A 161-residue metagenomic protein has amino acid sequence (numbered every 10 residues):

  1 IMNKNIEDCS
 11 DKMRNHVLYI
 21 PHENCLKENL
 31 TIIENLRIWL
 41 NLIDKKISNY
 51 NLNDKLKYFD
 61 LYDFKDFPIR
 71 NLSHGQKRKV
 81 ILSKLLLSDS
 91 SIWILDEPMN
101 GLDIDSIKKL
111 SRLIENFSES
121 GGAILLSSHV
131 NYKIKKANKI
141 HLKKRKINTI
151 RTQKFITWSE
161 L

Functional and structural regions predicted by a protein language model:
I1-K12: ABC ATPase NBD Q-loop/coupling interface
E23, E28-D44: Q-loop/switch helix immediately C-terminal to the Walker
R37, N49-F64: Conserved ABC ATPase "signature" region
P68-K77: Conserved ABC ATPase signature
L82, G121: Hydrophobic anchor residue at the start of the ABC signature
W93-E97, L102: Catalytic Walker B motif of ABC-type/P-loop ATPase nucleotide-binding domains
I104-S106: Helix N-cap at the start of a conserved alpha-helix in ABC-type nucleotide-binding domains
